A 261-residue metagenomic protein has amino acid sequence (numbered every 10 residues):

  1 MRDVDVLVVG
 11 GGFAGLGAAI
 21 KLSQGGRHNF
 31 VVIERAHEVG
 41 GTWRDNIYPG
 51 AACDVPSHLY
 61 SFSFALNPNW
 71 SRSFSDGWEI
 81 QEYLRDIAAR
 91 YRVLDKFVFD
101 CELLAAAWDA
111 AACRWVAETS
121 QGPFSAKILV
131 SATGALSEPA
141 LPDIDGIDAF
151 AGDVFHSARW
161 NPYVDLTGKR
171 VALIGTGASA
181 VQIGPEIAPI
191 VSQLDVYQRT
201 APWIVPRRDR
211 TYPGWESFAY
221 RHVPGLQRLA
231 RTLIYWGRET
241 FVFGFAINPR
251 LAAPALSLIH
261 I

Functional and structural regions predicted by a protein language model:
D3, L7, F13, G17-A18 (+4 more regions): Rossmann-like dinucleotide-binding core of oxidoreductases
F13, W43-R44, W70, E102-A117 (+4 more regions): Tryptophan-centric aromatic hotspots in well-structured domains and transmembrane helices
G25-H28, E38, D45, V55 (+4 more regions): FAD-dinucleotide binding site
R35-Q81, I247: Active-site-adjacent segment of FAD-dependent monooxygenases/related oxidoreductases
D45, R90-K96, Q193-V196: A short alpha-helix-loop-beta-strand transition element characteristic of N-terminal alpha/beta dinucleotide-binding
L59, F97-V98, G152-F155: Conserved beta-strand scaffold positions in the cores of enzyme catalytic domains, especially in NTP/NDP-utilizing
R72-L136: Feature captures the FAD/FMN-dependent oxidoreductase FAD-binding
I259-I261: Conserved small/polar residues in nucleotide/adenosyl-binding loops
